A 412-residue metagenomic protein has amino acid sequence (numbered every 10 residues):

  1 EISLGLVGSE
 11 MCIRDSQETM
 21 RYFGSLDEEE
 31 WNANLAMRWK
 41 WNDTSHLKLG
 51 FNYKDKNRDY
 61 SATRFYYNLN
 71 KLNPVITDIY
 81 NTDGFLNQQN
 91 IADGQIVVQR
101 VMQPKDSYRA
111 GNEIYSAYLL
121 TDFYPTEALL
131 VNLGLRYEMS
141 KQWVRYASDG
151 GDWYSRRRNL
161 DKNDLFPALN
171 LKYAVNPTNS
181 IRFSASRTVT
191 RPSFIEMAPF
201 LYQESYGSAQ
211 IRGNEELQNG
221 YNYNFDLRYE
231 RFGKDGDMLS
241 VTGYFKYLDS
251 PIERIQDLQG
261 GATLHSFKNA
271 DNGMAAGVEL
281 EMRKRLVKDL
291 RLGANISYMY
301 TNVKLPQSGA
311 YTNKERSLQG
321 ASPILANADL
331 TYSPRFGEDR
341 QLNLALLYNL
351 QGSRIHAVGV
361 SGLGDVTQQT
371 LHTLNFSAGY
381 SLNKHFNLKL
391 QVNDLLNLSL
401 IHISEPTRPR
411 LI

Functional and structural regions predicted by a protein language model:
I2-G8, C12-I13, I401-I412: Single conserved hydrophobic/aromatic residue that forms the stacking wall/gate of nucleotide- or nucleobase-binding
T19-L26, L35-K40, H46, L169 (+2 more regions): Conserved C-terminal beta-signal and adjacent last beta-strands/turns of outer-membrane beta-barrel proteins
M20, A36, K40, T44-N176 (+2 more regions): Signature of Gram-negative outer-membrane beta-barrel scaffolds
S25, E29, Y53-D59, Y137-W143 (+9 more regions): Transmembrane beta-strands of outer-membrane beta-barrel pores
L35, Y244-Y247, S266-I355: Gram-negative outer-membrane beta-barrel transporters
W39-W41, L119-P125, L129, N163 (+8 more regions): Residue-level signature of outer-membrane beta-barrel architecture
T44-L47, A128-V131, T178-I181, D235-L239 (+3 more regions): Repeated loop/turn-to-beta-strand initiation elements of outer-membrane beta-barrel proteins
I181-R182, T190, E216-K268, M274: Membrane-embedded beta-barrel scaffold of Gram-negative outer-membrane proteins
